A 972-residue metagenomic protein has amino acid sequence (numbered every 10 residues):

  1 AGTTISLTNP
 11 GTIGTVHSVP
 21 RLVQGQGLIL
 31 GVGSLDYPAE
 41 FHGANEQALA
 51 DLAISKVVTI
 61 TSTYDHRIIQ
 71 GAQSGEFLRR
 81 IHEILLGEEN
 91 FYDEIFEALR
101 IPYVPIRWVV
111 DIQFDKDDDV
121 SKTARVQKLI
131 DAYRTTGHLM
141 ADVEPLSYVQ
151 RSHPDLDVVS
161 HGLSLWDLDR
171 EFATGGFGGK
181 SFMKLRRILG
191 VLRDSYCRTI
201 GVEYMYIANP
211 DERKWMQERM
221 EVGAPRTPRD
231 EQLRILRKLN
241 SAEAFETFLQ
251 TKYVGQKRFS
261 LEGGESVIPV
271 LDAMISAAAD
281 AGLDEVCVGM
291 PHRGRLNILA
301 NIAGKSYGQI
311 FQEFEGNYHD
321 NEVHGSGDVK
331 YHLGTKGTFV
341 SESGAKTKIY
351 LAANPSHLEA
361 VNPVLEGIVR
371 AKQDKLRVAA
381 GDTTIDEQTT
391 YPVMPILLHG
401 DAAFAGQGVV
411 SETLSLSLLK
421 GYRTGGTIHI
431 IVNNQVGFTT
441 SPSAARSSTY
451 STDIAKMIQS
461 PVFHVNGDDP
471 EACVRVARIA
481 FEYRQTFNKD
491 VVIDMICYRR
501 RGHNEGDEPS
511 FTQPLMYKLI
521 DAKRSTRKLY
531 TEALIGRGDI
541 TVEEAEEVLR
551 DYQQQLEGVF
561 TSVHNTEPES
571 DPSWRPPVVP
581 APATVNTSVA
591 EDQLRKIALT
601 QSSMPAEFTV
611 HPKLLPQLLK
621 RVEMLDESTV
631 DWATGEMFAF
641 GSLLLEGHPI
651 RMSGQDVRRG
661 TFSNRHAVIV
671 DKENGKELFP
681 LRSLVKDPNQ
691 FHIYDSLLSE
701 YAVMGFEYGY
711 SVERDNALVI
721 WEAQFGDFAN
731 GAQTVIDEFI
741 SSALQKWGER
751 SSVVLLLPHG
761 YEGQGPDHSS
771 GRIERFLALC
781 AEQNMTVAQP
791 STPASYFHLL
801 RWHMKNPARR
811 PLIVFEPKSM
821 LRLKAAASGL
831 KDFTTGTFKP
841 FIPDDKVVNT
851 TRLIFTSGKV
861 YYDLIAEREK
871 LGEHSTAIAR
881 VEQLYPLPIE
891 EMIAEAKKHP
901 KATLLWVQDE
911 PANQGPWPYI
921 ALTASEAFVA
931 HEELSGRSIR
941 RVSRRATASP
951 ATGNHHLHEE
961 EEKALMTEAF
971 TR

Functional and structural regions predicted by a protein language model:
A1-K122: C-terminal catalytic/motor cores of large multi-domain enzyme assemblies
V109-V267, L283: Extended, charge-enriched "interface" segments that sit outside catalytic cores
D117, R258-E265, K348-E359, T383-D386 (+15 more regions): Alpha-helix capping and helix-loop boundary segments enriched in small/acidic/polar residues
S121-D131, T135-A173, R187-G190, E243 (+3 more regions): Flexible, glycine-rich loop/tail regions that form catalytic "lids" or insertion modules at the edges of active sites
R226-F245, G316-G381, P680, P807-K870: Active-site cores of enzymes that catalyze phosphoryl transfer or operate on phosphate-rich substrates
A244, F248-G308, L619-E623, T629-L644 (+1 more regions): Active-site pocket-lining segments that scaffold enzyme catalytic pockets across diverse folds
D284-Q459, F463, F662-D715: Cofactor-binding active-site loop characterized by glycine-rich and histidine/acidic residues
G437-S448, K456-V492, I496-G502, S510: Conserved phosphate-handling catalytic cores of large alpha/beta enzymes
